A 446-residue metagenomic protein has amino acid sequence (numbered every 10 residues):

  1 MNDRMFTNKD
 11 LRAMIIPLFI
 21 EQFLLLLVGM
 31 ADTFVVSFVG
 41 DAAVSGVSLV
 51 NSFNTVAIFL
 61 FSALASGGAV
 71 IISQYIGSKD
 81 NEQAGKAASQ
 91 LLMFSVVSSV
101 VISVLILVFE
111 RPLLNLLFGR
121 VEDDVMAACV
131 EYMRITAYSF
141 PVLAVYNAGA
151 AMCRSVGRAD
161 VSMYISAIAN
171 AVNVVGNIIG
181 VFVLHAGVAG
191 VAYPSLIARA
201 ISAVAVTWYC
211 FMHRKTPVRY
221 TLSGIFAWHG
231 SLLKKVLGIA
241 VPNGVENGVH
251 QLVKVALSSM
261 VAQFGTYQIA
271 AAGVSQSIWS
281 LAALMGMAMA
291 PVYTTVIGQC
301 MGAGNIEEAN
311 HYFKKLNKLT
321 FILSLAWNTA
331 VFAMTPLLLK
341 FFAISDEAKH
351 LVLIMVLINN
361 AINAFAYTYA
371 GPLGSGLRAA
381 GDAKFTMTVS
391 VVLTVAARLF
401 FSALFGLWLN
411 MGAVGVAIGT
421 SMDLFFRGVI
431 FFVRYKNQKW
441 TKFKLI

Functional and structural regions predicted by a protein language model:
M1-L18, I72-S139, V183-V241, I297-N363 (+1 more regions): Short alpha-helical transmembrane segments in multi-pass integral membrane proteins
N2-F34, F38-V39, T55-G67, S99-S103 (+4 more regions): N-terminal transmembrane alpha-helices
A13-D32, I135, A169, A198-S202 (+3 more regions): Transmembrane helical elements of multi-pass membrane transporters/channels
Q22-F23, F59, S99, S103 (+11 more regions): Residue-level hotspots within the lipid-embedded alpha helices of multi-pass solute transporters
L27-S45, L114-D123, I179-A186, G244 (+4 more regions): Helix-terminus/linker motif at the lipid-water interface of multi-pass membrane proteins
D41-S52, C129, M133, A192 (+4 more regions): Small-residue hotspots at the loop-to-helix junctions and early N-terminal turns of transmembrane alpha-helices
V44-V104, L143-S162, I269-T335, Y367-V391: Small-residue-rich hydrophobic transmembrane alpha-helices
A65, I135-R154, S162-N173, V191-V206 (+5 more regions): Short runs within selected transmembrane alpha-helices of multi-pass transporters and secretion channels
